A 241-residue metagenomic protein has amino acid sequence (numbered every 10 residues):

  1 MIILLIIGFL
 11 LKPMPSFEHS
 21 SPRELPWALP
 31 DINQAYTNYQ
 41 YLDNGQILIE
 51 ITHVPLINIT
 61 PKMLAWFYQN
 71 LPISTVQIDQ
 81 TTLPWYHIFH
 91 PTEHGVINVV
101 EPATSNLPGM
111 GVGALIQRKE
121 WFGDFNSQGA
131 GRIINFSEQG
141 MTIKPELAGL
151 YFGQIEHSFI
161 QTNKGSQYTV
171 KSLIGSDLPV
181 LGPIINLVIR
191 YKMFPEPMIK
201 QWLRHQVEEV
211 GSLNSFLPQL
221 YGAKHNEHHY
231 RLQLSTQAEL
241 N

Functional and structural regions predicted by a protein language model:
M1-P13: N-terminal type II signal-anchor transmembrane helix that functions as the membrane-insertion/stop-transfer segment
P13-S105: Hydrophobic ligand-binding cavity/cleft-lining segments
P15-H19, Q77-P84, E138-G149, Q161-K164 (+1 more regions): Short linear motifs embedded in intrinsically disordered, proline/glycine-rich low-complexity segments
V54, L64, M110, A114 (+3 more regions): A structure-centric feature marking long, well-folded core domains of fungal metabolic enzymes and membrane transporters
W85-Q154: Glycine-rich portal/gate segments that line the openings of hydrophobic small-molecule binding cavities
K144-Q201: Beta-strand/loop substructures that line and gate deep hydrophobic ligand-binding cavities in soluble
P197, Q201-E208, S212: A non-catalytic, amphipathic alpha-helix used as a structural packing/dimerization or gating element in enzyme scaffolds
E208, S212-N241: Short, highly charged C-terminal tails/helix-capping segments
